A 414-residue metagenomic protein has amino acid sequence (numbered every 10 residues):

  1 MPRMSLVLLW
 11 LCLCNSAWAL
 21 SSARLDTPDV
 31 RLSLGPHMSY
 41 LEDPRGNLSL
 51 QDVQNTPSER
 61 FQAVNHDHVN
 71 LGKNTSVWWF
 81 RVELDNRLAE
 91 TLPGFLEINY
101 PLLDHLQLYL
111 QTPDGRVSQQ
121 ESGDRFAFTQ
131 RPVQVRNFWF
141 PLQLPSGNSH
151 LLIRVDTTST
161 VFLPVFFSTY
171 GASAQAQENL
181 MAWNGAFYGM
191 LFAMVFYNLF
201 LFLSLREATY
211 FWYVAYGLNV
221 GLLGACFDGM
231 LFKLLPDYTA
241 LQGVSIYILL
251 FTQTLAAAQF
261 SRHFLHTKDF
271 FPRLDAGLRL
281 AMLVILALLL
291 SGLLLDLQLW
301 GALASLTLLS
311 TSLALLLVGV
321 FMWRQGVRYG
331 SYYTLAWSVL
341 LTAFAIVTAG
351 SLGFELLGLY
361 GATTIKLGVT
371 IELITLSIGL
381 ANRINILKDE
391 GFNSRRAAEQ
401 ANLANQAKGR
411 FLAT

Functional and structural regions predicted by a protein language model:
S5-S16: Bacterial N-terminal signal peptides
L20-M181: Soluble non-transmembrane domains of integral membrane proteins
L102-Y109, F211-Y213, L218, L222-A225: Carboxylate/His-rich catalytic cores and anion/metal-binding grooves
V165, A174-S204, A302-W323: First transmembrane helix
M194-N219, T267: Juxtamembrane interface at the cytosolic side of transmembrane helices
L222-H263, T267-A397: Interfacial "cap-and-anchor" motif at the non-cytosolic start of specific transmembrane alpha-helices
N393-T414: Primarily the dimerization/phosphotransfer
